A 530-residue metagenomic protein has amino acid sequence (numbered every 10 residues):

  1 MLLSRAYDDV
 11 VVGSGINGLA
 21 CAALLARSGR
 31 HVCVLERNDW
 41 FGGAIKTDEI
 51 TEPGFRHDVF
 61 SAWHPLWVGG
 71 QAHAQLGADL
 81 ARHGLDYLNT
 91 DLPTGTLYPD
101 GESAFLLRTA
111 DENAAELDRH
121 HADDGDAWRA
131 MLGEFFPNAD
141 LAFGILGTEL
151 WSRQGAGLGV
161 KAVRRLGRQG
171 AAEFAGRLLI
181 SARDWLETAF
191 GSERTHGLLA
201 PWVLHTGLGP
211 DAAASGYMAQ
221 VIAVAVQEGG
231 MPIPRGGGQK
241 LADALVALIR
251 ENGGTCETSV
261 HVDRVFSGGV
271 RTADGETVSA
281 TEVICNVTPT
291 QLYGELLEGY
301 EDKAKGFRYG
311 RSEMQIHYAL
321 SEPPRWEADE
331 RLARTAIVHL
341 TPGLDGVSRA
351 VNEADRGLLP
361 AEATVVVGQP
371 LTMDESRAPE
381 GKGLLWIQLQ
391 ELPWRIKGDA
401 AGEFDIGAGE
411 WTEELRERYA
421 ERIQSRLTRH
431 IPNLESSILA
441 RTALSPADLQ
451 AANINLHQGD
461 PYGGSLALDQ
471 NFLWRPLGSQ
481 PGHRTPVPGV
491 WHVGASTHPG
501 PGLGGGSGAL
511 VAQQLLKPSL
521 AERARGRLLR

Functional and structural regions predicted by a protein language model:
M1-D9, R27-S28, N471-G478, L520-R530: Extreme N-terminal leader/targeting segments of oxidoreductases
L2-G147, G463-S465: N-terminal glycine-rich phosphate/pyrophosphate-binding loop and immediately adjacent elements
P99-A213: Rossmann-like flavin
H121-D124, P323-P324, R356-P360, E380-G381 (+1 more regions): Flavin-binding catalytic cores
S192-D211, P360-G368, Q424, R429-H498: A glycine-rich dinucleotide-binding beta-alpha-beta segment and adjacent secondary-structure elements that constitute
V221-G268: Helical element adjacent to the flavin cofactor pocket in flavoenzyme catalytic cores
D263-P379: Mid-domain catalytic core of redox enzymes that form a hydrophobic substrate pocket/lid adjacent to a catalytic redox
A495-L516: A conserved FAD-binding loop/helix module that cradles the flavin
